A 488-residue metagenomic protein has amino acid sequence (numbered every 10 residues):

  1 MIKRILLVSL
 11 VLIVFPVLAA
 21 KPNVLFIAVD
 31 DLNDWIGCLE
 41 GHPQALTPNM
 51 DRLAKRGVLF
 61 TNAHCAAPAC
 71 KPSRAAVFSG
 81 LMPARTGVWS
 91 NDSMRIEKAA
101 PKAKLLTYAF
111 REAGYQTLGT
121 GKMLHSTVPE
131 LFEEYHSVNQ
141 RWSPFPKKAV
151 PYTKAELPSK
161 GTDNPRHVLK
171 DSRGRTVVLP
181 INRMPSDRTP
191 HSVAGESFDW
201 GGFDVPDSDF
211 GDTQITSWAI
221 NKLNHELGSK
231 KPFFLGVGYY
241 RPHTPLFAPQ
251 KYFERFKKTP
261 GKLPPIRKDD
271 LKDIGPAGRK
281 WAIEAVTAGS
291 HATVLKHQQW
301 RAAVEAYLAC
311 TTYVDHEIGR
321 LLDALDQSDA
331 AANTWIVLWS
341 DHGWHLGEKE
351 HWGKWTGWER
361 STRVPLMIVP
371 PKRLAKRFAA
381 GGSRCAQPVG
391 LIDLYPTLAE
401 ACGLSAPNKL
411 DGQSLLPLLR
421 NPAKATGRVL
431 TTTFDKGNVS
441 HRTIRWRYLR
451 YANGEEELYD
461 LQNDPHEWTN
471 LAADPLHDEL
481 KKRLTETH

Functional and structural regions predicted by a protein language model:
I2-F15: Sec-dependent N-terminal signal peptides
L18-Y451, E455-E456, P465-R483: Formylglycine-dependent sulfatase
Q462: Residues forming the ATP-binding cleft of Hanks-type serine/threonine protein kinase domains
